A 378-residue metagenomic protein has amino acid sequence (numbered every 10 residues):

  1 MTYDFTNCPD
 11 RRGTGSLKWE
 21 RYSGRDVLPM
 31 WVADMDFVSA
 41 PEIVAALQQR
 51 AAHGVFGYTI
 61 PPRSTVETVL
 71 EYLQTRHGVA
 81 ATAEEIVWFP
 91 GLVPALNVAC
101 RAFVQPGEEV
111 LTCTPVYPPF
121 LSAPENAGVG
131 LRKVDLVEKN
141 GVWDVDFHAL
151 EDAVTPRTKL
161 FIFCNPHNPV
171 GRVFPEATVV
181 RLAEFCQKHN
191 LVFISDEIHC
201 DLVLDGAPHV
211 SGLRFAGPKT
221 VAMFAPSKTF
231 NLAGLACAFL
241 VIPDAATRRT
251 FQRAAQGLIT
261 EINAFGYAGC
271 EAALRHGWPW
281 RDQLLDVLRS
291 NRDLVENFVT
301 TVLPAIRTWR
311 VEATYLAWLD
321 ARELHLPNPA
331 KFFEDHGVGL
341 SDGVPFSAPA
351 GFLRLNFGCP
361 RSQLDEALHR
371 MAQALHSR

Functional and structural regions predicted by a protein language model:
T2-G91, V98, L274-H276, R378: N-terminal small-domain helix-loop-helix segment of the aminotransferase-like
A45, K219-R289: Conserved core segment of the aminotransferase class I/II
F56-E184, D201-L202, A207-F215, V221 (+1 more regions): Conserved core of the PLP fold type I
A127, K188-H189, H336: Helix C-cap/helix->beta junction micro-motif
E151, K331, D335-L340, P345-R378: PLP-dependent enzyme catalytic core of the Aspartate aminotransferase-like
E271, V287-E296, T308-D320, P349: Conserved glycine-rich beta-strand-loop-beta hairpin in the small C-terminal domain of fold type I
